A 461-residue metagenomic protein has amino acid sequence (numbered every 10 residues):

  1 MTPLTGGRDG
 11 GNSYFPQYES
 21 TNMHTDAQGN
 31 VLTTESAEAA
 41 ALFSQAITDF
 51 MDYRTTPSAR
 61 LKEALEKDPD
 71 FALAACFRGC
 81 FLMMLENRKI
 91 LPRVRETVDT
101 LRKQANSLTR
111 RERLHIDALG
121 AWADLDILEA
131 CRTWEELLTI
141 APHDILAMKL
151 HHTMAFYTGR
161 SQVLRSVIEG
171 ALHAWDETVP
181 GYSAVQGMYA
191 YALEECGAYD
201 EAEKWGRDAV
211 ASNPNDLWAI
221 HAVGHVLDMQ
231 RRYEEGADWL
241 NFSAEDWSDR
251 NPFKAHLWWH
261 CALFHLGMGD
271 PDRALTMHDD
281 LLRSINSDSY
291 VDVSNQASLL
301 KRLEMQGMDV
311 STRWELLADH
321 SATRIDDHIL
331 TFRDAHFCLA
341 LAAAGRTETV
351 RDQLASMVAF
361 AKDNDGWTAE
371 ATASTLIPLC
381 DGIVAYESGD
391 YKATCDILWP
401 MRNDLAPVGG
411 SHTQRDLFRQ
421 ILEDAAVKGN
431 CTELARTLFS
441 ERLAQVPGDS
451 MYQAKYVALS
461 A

Functional and structural regions predicted by a protein language model:
A37-A40, I47-K62, E66-D70, A75-E112 (+4 more regions): Inter-helical turn/loop elements of alpha-helical hairpins
E38, F71-A74, R110, D144-I145 (+5 more regions): Residue-level recognition of tetratricopeptide repeat
E38, Q45, R78, D117 (+10 more regions): Structural register within alpha-helical repeat arrays
D49, L82, A121, A155 (+9 more regions): Residue at a conserved register position within TPR or TPR-like alpha-solenoid repeats
P69, N106-L108, P142-H143, D176 (+5 more regions): Short coil turns that delineate tetratricopeptide repeat
H265-A461: Helix-coil-helix junctions within alpha-helical repeat/solenoid scaffolds
